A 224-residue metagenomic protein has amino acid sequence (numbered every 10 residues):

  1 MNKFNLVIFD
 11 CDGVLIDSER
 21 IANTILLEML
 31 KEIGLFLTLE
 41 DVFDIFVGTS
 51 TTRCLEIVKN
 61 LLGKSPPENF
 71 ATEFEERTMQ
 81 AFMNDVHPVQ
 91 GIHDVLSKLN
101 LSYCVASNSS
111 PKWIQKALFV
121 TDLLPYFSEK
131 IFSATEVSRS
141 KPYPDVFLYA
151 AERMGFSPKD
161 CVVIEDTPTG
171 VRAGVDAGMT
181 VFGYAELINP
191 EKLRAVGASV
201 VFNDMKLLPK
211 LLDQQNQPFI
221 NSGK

Functional and structural regions predicted by a protein language model:
M1-D44: Active-site neighborhood of HAD-like aspartate-dependent phosphohydrolases
M1-N5, S110-K224: Asp-based, Mg2+/Mn2+-dependent phosphohydrolase catalytic module
N23, L27, T51-E56, A71 (+2 more regions): An amphipathic alpha-helix signature
M29-L30, S50-K64, A117, A151: Helix-loop "lid/cap" segments that line or gate small-molecule binding pockets
K31, S97, V175: Anion (oxyanion) recognition and catalysis
F36, E56-D94: Metal-dependent phosphoesterase signature
F46, S50, F74, H87-G91 (+4 more regions): Short beta->alpha linker loops
Q80-V105, P111-Q115: Short, acidic loop-to-helix structural element flanking the phosphoryl-transfer center in phosphate-processing enzymes
